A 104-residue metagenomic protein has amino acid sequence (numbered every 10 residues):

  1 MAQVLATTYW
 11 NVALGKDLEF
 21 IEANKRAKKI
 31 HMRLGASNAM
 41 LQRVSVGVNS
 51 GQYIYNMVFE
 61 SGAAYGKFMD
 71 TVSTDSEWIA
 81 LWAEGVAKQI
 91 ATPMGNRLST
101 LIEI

Functional and structural regions predicted by a protein language model:
V4-N11: Active-site-flanking beta-strand signature of metal-NTP-handling nucleotidyl enzymes and homologous cyclase-like
L5, S50-I54: Short, surface-exposed coil-to-beta transition loops
N11, N56-V58: Short hydrophobic/aromatic beta-strand micro-patches that form the beta-sheet surface supporting nucleotide- or nucleic
N11-E22: Short, surface-exposed ligand-recognition loops at beta-strand->loop->(often short) alpha-helix junctions that present
E22-M40, N49, V58-N96: An amphipathic, aromatic/His-enriched active-site/gating alpha helix that lines ligand/cofactor pockets
G95-I104: Short, low-order "capping/linker" segments at domain edges
